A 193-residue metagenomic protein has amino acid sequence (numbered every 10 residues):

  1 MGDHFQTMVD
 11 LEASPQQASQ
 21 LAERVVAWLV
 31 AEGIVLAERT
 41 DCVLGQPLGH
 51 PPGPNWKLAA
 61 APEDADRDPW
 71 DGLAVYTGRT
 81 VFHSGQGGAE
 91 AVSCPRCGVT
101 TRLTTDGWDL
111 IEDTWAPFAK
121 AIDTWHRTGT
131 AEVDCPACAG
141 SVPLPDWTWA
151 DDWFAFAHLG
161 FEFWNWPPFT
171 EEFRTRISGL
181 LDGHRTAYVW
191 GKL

Functional and structural regions predicted by a protein language model:
M1-V92: N-terminal alpha-helical interaction blocks
L21-V30, C97-T100, R174-G179: Amphipathic alpha-helical segments
A89-A91, E132-C135: Residues immediately within or flanking Cys/His clusters that coordinate Zn2+ in small zinc-binding modules
C94-C97, C135-C138: Short cysteine-rich clusters marking metal-coordination/redox-active sites
R102-T104, L144-P145: Short, non-ligating residues that shape and space the ligands of small metal-coordination modules and catalytic
L103-E112: Membrane-proximal helix-loop-helix units in multi-pass membrane proteins
A116-E132, A150-D151: Short linker/helix segments within small regulatory modules
P145-L193: Long, contiguous alpha-helical scaffold regions
